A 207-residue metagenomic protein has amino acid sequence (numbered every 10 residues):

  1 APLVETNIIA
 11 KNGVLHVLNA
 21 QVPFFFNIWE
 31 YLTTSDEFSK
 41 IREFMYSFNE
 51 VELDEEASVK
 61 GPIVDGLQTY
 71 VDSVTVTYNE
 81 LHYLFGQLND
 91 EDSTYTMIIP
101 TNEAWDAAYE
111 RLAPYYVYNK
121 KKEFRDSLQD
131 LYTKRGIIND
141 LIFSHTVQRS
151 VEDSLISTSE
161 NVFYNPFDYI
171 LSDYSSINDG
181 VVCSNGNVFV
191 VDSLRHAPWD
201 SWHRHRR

Functional and structural regions predicted by a protein language model:
A1-R207: Mature, structured domains of secreted/extracytosolic soluble proteins
